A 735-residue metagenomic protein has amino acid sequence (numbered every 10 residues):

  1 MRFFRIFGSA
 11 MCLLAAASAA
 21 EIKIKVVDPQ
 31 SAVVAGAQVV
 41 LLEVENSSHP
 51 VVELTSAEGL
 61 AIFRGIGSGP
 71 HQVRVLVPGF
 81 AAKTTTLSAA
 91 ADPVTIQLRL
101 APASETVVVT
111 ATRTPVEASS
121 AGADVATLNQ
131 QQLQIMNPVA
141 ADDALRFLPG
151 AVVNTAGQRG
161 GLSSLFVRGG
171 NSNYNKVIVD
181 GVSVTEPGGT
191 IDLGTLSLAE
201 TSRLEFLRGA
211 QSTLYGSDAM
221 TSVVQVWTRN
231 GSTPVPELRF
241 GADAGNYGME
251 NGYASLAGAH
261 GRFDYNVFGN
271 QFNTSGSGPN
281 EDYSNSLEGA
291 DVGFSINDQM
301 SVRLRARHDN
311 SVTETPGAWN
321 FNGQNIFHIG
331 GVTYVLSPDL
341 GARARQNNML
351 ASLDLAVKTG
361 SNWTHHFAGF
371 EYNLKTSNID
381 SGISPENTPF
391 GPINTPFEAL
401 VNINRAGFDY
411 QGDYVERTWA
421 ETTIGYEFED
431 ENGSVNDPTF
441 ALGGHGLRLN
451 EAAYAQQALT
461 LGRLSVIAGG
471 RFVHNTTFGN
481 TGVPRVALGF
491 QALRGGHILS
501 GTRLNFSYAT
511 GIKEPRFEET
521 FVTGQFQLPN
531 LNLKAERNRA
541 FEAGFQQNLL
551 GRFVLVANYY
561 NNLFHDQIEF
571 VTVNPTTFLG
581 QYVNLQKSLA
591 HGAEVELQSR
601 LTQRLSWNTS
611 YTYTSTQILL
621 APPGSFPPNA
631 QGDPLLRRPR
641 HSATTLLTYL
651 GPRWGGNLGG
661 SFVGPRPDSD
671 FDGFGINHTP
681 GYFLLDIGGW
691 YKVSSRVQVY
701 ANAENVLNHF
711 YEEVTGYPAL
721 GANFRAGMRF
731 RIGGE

Functional and structural regions predicted by a protein language model:
V27-Q30, Q38, L42, L76-F80 (+4 more regions): Short, acidic, small-residue-rich periplasmic hinge/interaction motif at the N-terminus of Gram-negative outer-membrane
D142-S183, S202: Extracytoplasmic beta-strand/coil segments of soluble accessory domains associated with Gram-negative outer-membrane
V182-A210, W227: Short acidic/polar hinge/loop motifs at secondary-structure boundaries that mediate gating or recognition
N246-N273, G278-P316, L340-F367, E416-T422: Transmembrane beta-barrel wall of Gram-negative outer-membrane proteins
S255, F294-I296, P634-E735: Conserved C-terminal beta-signal and adjacent last beta-strands/turns of outer-membrane beta-barrel proteins
V312-E314, A318-I329, N432-G433, G443-G444 (+6 more regions): Surface-exposed extracellular loop regions of Gram-negative outer-membrane beta-barrel proteins, predominantly
H328-K358, V401, R448, R503 (+4 more regions): Outer-membrane beta-barrel signature, preferentially recognizing the C-terminal barrel domain of Gram-negative
T460-V466, Y559-L563, V583-D670, L707: Gram-negative outer-membrane beta-barrel transporters
